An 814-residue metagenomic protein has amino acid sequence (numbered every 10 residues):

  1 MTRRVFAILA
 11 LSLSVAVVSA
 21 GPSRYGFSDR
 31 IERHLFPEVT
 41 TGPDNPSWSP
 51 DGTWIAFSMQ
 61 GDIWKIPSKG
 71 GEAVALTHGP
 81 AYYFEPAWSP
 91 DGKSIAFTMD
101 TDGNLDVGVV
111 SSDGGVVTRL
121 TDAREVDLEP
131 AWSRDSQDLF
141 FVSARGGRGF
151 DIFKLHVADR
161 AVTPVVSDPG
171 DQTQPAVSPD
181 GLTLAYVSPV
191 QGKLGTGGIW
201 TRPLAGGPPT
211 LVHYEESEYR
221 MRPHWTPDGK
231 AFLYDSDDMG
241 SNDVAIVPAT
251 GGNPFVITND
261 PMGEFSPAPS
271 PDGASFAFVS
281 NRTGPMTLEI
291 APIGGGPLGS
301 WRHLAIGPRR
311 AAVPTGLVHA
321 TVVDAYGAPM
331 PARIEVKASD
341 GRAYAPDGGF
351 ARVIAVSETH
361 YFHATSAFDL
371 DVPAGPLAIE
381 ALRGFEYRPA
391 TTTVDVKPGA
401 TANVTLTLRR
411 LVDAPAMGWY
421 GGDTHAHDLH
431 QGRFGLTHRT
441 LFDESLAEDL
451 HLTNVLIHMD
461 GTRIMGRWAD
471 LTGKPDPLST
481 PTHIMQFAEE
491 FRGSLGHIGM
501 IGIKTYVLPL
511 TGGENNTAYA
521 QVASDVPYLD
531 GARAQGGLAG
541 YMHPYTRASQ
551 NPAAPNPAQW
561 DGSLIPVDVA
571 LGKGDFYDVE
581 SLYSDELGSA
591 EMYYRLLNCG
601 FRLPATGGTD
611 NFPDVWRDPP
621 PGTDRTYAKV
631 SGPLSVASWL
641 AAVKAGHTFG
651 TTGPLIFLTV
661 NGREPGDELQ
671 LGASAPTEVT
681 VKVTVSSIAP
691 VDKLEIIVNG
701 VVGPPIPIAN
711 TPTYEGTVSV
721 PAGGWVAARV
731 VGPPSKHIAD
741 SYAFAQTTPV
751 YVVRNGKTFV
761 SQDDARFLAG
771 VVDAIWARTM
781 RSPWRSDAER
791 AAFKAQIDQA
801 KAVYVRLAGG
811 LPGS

Functional and structural regions predicted by a protein language model:
M1-A7: Bacterial N-terminal signal peptides that target proteins for export
A7-A16: Bacterial N-terminal signal peptides
A20-L317: Sequence signature of WD/YWTD-type beta-propeller architectures
T53, V74, T118, F255 (+7 more regions): Solvent-exposed, polar/charged alpha-helical surfaces in well-ordered, non-transmembrane soluble domains, broadly
V116, F141, K154, A161 (+11 more regions): Long luminal/extracellular ectodomains of secretory-pathway precursor proteins
G146-G147, Q191-L194, D413-A416, R492-G493 (+3 more regions): Short glycine/serine/proline-enriched coil/turn segments at secondary-structure junctions
A325-R342, G348-R352, V356-L370, P376 (+5 more regions): C-terminal functional module detector
M417-A605, T609, V615-W616: Catalytic cores of extracellular degradative/oxidative enzymes
